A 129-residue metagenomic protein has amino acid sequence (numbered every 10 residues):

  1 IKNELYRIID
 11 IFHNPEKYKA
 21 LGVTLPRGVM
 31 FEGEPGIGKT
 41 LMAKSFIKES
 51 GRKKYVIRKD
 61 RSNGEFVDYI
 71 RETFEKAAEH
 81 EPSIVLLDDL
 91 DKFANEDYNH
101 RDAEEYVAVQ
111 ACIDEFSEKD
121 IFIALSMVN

Functional and structural regions predicted by a protein language model:
I1-N129: Walker A/P-loop NTP-binding motif of AAA+ ATPase domains
